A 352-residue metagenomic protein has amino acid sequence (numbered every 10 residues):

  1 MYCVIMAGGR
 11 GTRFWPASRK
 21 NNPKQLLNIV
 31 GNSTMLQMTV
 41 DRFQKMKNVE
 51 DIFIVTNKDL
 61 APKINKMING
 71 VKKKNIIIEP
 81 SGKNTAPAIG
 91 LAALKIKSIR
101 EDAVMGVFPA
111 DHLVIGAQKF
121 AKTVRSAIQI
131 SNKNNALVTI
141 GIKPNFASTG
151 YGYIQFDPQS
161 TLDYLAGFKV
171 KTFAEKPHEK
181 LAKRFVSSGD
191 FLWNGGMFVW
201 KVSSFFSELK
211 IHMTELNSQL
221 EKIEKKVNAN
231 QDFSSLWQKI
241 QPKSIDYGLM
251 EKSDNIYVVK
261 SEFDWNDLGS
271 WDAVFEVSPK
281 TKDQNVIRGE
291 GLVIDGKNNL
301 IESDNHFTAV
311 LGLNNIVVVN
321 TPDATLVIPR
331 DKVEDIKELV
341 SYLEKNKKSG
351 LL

Functional and structural regions predicted by a protein language model:
Y2-I5, R13-P16, K20, G31-P109 (+4 more regions): Conserved N-terminal catalytic core of the sugar/cofactor nucleotidyltransferase
M6-A7, V55, G106-P109, T139-K143 (+2 more regions): Short beta-strand segments
L36, A92, D111, I154 (+3 more regions): Residue-level signal for inorganic ion chemistry
F53, M105, K171, D190 (+4 more regions): A residue-level structural signature of the nucleotidyltransferase/glycosyltransferase Rossmann-like core
H112-V114, P144, W265: Short histidine/acidic/glycine/proline-rich micro-motifs that form metal- and phosphate-coordinating active-site loops
A117-L236, Y257, R330: Conserved core of the sugar-phosphate nucleotidyltransferase
V202-L352: Left-handed beta-helix
